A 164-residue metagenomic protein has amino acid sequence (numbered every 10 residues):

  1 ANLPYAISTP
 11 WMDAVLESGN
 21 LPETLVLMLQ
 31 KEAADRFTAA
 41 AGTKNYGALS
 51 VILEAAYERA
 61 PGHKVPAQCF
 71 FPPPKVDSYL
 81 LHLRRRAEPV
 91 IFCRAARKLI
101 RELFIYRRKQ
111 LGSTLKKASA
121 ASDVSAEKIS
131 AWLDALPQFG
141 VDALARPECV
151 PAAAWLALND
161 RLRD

Functional and structural regions predicted by a protein language model:
A1-N2, A6: Amphipathic alpha-helical repeat scaffolds
I7-A152, L156-D164: Class I S-adenosyl-L-methionine
